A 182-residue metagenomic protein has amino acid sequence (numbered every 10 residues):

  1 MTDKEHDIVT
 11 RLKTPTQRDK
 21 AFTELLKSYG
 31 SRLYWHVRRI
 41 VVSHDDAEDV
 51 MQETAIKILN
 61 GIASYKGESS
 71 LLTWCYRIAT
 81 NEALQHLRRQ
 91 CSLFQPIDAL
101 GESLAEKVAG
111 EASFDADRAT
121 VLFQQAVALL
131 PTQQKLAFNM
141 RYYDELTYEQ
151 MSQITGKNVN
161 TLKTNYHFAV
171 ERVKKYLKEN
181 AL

Functional and structural regions predicted by a protein language model:
M1-R32, Q150, L182: N-terminal module of bacterial RNA polymerase sigma factors
T2-D7, L93-A116, T120: Internal acidic/polar
T14, R39-V42, E53-S70, R89-C91: Sigma70-family region 2
L26-H44, G61, V127, R172 (+1 more regions): Amphipathic, Lys/Arg- and hydrophobic-enriched alpha-helical face
W35, D49-I56, S69-N81: Structural recognition of an alpha-helix C-terminal capping motif at a helix-to-coil junction
S64-K66, R77-I97, A116, F168: Arg/Lys-rich amphipathic alpha helix in sigma70-family domain 2
L84, A126, Q134, E149 (+1 more regions): DNA-recognition helix of helix-turn-helix
A137-R141: A short pre-motif secondary-structure segment
